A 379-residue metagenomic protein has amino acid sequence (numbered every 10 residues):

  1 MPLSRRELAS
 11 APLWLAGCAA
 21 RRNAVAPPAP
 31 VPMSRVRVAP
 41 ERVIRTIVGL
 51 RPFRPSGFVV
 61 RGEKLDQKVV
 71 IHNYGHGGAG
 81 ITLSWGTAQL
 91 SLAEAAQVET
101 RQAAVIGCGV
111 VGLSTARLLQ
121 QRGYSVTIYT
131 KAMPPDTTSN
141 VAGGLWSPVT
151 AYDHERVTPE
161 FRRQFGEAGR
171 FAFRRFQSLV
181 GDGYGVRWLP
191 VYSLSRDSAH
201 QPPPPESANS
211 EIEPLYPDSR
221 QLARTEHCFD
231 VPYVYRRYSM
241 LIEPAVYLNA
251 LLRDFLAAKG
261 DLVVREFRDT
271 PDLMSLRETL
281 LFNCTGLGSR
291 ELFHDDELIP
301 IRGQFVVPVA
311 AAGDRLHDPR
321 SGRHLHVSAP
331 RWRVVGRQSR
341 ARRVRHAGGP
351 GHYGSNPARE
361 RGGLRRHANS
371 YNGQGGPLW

Functional and structural regions predicted by a protein language model:
M1-A16: N-terminal secretory signal peptides and thylakoid transit peptides that target proteins across membranes
A11-L15, V48-Q67, S139-V141, F171-D254: Flavin (FAD/FMN) cofactor-binding and adjacent substrate-gating region of FAD-dependent oxidoreductase domains
A19-A20: Bacterial signal peptide processing site
N23-D66, G75, I81-L83, Q89 (+4 more regions): Active-site substrate-recognition segment that forms the wall of the catalytic cavity or substrate channel
Q89-Q97: Internal hydrophobic alpha-helix adjacent to the cofactor/substrate pocket in enzyme cavities
R101-G109: Beta1/beta-strand and adjacent pyrophosphate-binding region of the FAD-binding site in flavoprotein oxidoreductases
M133-A168, R224: Glycine-rich active-site loop/strand segments that organize a redox cofactor
S239-A310: Predominantly flavin-linked oxidoreductase catalytic cores and closely associated redox partners
